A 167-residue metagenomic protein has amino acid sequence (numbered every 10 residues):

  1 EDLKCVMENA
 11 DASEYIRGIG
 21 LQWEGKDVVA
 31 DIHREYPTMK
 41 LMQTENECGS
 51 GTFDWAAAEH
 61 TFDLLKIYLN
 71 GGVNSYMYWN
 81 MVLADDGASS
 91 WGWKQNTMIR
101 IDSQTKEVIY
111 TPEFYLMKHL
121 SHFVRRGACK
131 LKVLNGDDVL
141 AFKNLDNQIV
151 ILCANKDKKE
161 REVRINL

Functional and structural regions predicted by a protein language model:
E1-L64, N70: Noncatalytic carbohydrate-binding groove/subsite architecture in carbohydrate-active enzymes
R17, P37-M39, N74, W79 (+3 more regions): Structural beta-strand/beta-sheet cores of well-ordered domains, especially the beta-sheet scaffolds that support
G20-W23, Q43-C48, M77-M81, C153-N155 (+1 more regions): Active-site proximal loops enriched in glycine and acidic residues that flank catalytic Cys/His/Asp and coordinate
A30-I32, G87-S89, E160-R164: Extended hydrophobic-aromatic, low-complexity segments
K40-L116, K132-N135: Aromatic/acidic polysaccharide-binding cleft in carbohydrate-active enzymes
L116-F123: Generic recognition of well-ordered alpha-helical segments
H122, V133-L167: Carbohydrate-binding surface patches
R125-K130: Glycine-centered loop/turn motifs
